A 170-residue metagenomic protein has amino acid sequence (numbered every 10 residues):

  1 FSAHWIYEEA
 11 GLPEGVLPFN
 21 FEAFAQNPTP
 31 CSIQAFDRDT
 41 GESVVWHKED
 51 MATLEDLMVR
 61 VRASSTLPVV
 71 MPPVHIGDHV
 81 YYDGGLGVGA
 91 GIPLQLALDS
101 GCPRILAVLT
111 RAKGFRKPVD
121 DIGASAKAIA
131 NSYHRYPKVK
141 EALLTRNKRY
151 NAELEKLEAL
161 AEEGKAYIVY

Functional and structural regions predicted by a protein language model:
F1-Y170: Patatin-like phospholipase
